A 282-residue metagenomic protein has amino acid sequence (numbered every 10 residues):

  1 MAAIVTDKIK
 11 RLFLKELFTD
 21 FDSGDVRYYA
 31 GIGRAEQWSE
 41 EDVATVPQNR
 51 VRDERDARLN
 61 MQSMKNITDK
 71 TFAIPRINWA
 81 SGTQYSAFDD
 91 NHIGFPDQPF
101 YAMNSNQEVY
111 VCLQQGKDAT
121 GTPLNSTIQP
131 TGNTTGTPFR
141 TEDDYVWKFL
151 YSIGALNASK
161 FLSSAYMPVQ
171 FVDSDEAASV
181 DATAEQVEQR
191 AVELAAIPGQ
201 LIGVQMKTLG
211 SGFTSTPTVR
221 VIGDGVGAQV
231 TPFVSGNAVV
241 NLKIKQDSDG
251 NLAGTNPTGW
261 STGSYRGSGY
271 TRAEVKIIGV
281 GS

Functional and structural regions predicted by a protein language model:
M1-A196: Tryptophan-rich substrate-binding surfaces of secreted polymer-degrading and adhesive proteins
T141-S282: Conserved, function-critical positions that sit in or immediately flank catalytic and ligand-binding motifs
